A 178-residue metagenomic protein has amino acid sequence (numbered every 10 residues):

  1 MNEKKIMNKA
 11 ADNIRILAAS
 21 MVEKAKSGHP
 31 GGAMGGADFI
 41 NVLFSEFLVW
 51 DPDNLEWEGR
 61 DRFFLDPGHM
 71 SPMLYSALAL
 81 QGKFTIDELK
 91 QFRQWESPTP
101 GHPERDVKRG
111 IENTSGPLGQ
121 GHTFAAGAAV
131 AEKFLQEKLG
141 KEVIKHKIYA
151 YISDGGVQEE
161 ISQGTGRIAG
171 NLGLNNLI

Functional and structural regions predicted by a protein language model:
M1-N8: Basic/polar N-terminal segments that are highly enriched at the extreme N-terminus, encompassing both cleavable
K5, G28-P30, S115-L118: Conserved, non-catalytic sequence blocks in retroelement Pol enzymes and Pol-derived host proteins
A10, I14, G32-G36, M70: Hydrophobic (often cysteine-bearing) scaffold residues that line and stabilize catalytic clefts of nucleotide/cofactor
A11-S27: N-terminal capping segment at the start of a domain
M21, G35-L172: Cofactor-binding active-site loop characterized by glycine-rich and histidine/acidic residues
N175-I178: Hydrophobic, well-structured modules enriched for small/aliphatic residues and gly/pro motifs, marking either
